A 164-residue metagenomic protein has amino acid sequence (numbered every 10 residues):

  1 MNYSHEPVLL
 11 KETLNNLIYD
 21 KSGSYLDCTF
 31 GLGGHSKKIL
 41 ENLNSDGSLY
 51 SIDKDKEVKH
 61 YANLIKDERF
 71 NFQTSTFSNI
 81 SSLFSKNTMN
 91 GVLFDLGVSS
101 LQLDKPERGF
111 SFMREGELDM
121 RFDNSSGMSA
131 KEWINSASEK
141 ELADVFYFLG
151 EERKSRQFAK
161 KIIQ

Functional and structural regions predicted by a protein language model:
M1-Q164: S-adenosyl-L-methionine-dependent methyltransferase catalytic core, i.e., the SAM/SAH-binding region
